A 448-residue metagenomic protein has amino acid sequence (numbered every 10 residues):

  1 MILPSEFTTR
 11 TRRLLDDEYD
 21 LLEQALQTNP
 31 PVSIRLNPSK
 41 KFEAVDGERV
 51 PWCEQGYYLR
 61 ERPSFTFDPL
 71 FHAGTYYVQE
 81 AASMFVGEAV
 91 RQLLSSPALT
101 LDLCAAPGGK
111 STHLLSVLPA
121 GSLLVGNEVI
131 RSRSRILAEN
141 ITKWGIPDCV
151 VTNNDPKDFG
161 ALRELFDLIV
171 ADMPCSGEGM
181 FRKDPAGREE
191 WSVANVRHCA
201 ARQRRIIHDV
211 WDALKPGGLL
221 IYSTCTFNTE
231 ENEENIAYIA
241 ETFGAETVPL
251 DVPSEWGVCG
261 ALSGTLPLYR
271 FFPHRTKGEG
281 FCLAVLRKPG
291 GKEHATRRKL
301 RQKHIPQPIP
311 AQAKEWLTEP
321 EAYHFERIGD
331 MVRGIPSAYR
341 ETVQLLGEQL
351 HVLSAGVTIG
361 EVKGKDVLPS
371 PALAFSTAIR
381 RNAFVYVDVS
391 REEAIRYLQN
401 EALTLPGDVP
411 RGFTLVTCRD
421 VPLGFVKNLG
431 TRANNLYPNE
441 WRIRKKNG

Functional and structural regions predicted by a protein language model:
M1-K41, E279-F281, P289-G448: Polybasic, low-complexity RNA-engagement segments
P30-E88: Conserved AdoMet
S96-A106: Conserved class I S-adenosyl-L-methionine
P107-A120: Conserved SAM-binding loop of SAM-dependent methyltransferases across substrates and taxa, primarily the Class I
P119, L214-P216: Helix-to-beta-strand junctions that scaffold the AdoMet/dcAdoMet cofactor pocket in Class I SAM-dependent enzymes
V129-E164: S-adenosyl-L-methionine
S132, D167-D209, C225-E233, D251-S254: Mobile active-site "lid"/loop adjacent to the S-adenosyl-L-methionine
F166, L219-Y222, T226-G334: Class I S-adenosyl-L-methionine
